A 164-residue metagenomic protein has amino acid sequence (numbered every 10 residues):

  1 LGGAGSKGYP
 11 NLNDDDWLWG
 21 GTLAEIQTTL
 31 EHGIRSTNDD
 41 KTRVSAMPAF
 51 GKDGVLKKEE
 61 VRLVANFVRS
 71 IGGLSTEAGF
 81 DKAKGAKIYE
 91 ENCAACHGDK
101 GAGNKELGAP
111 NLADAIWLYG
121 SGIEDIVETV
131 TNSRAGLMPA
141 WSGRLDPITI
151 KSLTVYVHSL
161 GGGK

Functional and structural regions predicted by a protein language model:
L1-G5, T76-G103, S121, V127-N132 (+1 more regions): Sequence/structural segment immediately N-terminal to covalent heme-attachment motifs in c-type and related
G3, S36-N38, L74: Secretory-pathway/luminal and periplasmic proteins that interact with or process carbohydrate-rich
K7, N13-V68, E106-G162: Extracytoplasmic electron-transfer domains, predominantly the class I c-type cytochrome c fold
N11, E77-D81, N111: Poly-acidic low-complexity segments
R35, S70-G73, E91-A94: Short helix-capping and hinge/turn segments at secondary-structure transitions, especially at repeat and domain
L63-I88, K164: Electrostatic cytochrome c docking/interface patches
